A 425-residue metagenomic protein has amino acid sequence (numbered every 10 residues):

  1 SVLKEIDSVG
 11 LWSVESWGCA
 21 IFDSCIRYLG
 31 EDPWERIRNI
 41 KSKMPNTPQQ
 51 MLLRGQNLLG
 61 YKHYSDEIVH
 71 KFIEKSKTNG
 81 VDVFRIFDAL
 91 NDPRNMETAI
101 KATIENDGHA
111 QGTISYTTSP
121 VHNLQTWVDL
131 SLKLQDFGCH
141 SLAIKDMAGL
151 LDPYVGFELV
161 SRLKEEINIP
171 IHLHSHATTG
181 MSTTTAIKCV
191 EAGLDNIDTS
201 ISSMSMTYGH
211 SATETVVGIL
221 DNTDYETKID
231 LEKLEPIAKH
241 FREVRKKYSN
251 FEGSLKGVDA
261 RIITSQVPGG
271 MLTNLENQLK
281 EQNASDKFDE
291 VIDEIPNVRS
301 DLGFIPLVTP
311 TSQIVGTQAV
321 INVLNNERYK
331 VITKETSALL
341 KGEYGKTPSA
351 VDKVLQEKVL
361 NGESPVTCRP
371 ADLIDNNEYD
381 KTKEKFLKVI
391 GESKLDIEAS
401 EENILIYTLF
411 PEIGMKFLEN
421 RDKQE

Functional and structural regions predicted by a protein language model:
E5-C25, L255-I262, Q266, G270-E425: Terminal or standalone catalytic/regulatory effector modules within metabolic enzymes and repeat proteins
S13, W17-Q135, C139-L142, G149-P153: Active-site beta->alpha loop and helix N-cap motifs at the rims of alpha/beta catalytic domains
I86, D146, A192-G209: Glycine-rich phosphate-binding active-site loops on the catalytic face of alpha/beta enzymes
I86, L142, G193, V216 (+1 more regions): Conserved, mostly hydrophobic/aromatic
T117-P120, T179-G180, S203-Y208: Short gly/pro/ser/thr-enriched loop/turn and capping motifs at secondary-structure boundaries
H122-L134, T179-D195: Catalytic cores of alpha/beta
T184, G209, T213, V217-L220 (+1 more regions): Core active-site phosphate/anionic-ligand binding loop and the adjoining beta-turn-alpha structural block in enzyme
